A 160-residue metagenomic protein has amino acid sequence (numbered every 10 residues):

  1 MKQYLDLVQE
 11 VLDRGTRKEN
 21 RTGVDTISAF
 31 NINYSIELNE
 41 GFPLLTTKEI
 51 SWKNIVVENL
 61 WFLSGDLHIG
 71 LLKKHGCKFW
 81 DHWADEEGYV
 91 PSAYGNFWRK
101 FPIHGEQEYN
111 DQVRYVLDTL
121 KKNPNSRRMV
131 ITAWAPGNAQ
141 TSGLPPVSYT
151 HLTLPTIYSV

Functional and structural regions predicted by a protein language model:
M1-L152, S159: Terminal, non-catalytic protein-protein interaction segments that mediate quaternary/complex assembly
